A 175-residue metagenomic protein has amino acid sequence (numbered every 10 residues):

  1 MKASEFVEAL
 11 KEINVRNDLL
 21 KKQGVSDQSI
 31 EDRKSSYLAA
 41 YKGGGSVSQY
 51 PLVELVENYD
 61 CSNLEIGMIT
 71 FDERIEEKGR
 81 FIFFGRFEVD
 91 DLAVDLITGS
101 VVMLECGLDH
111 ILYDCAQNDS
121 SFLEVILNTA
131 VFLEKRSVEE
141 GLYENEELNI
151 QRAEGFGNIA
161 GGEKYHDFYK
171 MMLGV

Functional and structural regions predicted by a protein language model:
M1, D18-K21, C106-H110, S137 (+1 more regions): Charged, low-complexity surface segments at secondary-structure and domain boundaries
M1-A93, I159-V175: A surface-exposed partner-binding patch
G44-L148: Long, low-complexity, intrinsically disordered segments enriched in glycines and aromatic residues
E134-V175: Acidic, proline/glycine-rich low-complexity IDRs
